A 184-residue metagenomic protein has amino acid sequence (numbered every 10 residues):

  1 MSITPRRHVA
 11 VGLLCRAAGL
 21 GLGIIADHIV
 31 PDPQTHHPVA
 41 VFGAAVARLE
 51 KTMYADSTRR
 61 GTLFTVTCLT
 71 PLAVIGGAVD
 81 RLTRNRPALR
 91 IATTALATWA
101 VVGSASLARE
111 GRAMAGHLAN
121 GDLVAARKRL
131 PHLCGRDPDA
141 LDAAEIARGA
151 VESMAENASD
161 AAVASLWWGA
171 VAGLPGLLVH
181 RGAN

Functional and structural regions predicted by a protein language model:
M1-A183: Short amphipathic, positively biased membrane-proximal segments that drive organelle/inner-membrane targeting
